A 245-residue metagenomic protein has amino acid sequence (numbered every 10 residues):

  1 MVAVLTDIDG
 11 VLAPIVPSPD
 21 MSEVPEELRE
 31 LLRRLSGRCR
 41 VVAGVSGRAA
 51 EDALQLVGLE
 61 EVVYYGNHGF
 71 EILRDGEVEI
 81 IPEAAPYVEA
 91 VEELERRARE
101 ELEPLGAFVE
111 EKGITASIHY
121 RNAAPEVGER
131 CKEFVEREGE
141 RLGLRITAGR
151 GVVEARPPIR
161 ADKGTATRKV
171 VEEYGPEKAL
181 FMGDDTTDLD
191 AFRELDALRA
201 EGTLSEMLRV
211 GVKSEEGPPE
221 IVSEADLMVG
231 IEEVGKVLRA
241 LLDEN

Functional and structural regions predicted by a protein language model:
M1-S18, G44: Asp-based phosphoryl-transfer active-site loop
L12-S22, R150-P158: Glycine-rich phosphate-binding "P-loop"
E23-E111: Active-site phosphate-binding/coordination module
P25, G164-N245: Mg2+-dependent phosphoryl-transfer enzymes with acidic/Ser/Thr/Gly-rich catalytic loops
R29-S36, R99, K132-E136, R168 (+1 more regions): Short amphipathic alpha-helical segments and helix-helix/interface helices
R48-Y65, E126-R145: Substrate-recognition/cap helix-loop segment adjacent to the acidic, metal-dependent catalytic center of Asp-based
N67, R74-E92, R145-E177: Substrate-recognition "cap/lid" segment bordering the active-site pocket of phosphatases
A107-A123, T147-P157: Charged, glycine-interspersed solvent-exposed loop segments at helix/strand-loop junctions that cap or gate access
